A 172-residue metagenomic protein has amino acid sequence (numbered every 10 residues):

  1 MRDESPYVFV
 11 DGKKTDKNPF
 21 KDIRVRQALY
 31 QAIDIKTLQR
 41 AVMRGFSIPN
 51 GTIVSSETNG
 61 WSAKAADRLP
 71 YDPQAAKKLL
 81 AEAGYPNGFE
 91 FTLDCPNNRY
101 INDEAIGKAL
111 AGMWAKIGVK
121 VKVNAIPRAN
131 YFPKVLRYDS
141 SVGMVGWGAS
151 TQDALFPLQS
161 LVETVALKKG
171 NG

Functional and structural regions predicted by a protein language model:
M1-V42, I48, T58-G172: Extracytoplasmic/periplasmic ligand-capture domains
G51-I53: Extracytoplasmic/secretory soluble proteins
